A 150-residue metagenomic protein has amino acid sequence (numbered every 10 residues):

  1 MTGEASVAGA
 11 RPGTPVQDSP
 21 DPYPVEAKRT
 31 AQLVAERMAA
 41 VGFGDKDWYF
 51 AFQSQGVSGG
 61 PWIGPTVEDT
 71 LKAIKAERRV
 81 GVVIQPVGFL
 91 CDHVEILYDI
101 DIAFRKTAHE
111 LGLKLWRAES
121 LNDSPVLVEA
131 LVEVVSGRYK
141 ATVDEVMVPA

Functional and structural regions predicted by a protein language model:
M1-A150: Active-site-proximal alpha-helix that buttresses catalytic centers in soluble enzyme cores
